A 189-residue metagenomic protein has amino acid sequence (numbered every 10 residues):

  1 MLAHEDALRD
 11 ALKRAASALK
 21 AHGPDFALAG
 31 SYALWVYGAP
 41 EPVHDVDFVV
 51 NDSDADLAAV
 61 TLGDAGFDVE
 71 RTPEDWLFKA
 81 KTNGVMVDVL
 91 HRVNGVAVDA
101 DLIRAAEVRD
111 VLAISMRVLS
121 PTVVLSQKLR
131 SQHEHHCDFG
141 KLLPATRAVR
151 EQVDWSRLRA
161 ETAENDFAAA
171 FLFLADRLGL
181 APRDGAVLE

Functional and structural regions predicted by a protein language model:
M1-E189: Compositionally biased terminal segments of proteins
